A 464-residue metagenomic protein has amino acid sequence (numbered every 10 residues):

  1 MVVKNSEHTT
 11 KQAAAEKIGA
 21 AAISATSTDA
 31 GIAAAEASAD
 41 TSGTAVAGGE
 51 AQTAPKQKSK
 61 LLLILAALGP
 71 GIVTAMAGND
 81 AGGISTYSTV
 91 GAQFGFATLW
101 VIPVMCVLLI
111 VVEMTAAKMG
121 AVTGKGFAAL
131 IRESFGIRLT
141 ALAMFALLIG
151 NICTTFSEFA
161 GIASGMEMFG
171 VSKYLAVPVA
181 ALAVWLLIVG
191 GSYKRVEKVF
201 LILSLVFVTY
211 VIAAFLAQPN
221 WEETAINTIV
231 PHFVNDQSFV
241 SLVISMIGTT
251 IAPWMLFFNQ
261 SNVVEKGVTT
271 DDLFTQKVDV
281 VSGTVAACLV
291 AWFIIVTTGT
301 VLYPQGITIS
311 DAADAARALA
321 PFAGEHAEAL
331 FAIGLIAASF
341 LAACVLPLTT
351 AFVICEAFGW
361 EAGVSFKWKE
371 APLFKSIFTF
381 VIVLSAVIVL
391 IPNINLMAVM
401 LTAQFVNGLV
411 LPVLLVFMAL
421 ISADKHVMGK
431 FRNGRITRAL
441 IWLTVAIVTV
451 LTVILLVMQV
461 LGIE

Functional and structural regions predicted by a protein language model:
A47-A51, T86-G91, M114-L139, Q305-A320 (+3 more regions): Flexible loop linkers connecting adjacent transmembrane helices in multi-pass alpha-helical membrane transporters
L62, T89-M114, A128, R132 (+3 more regions): Extracellular loop-to-transmembrane helix junctions
T74, V101-F135, A143-C153: Juxtamembrane transmembrane-helix boundary signature
I110-V122, V263-V264, V285-D314: Extracellular/periplasmic helix-exit of transmembrane alpha-helices
K118, V122, T140-K173, V177-A181 (+5 more regions): Hydrophobic transmembrane alpha-helices that form the core helical bundles of multi-pass secondary transporters
I137-R138, Y174-V179, S282, A286 (+3 more regions): Loop-to-transmembrane helix boundary motifs in multi-pass membrane proteins
M144, M168-V189, V206-Y210, L373-V387 (+1 more regions): Transmembrane alpha-helical segments of multi-pass small-molecule transport proteins
L205-H232, V240-S261, F417-H426, L451-I463: Hydrophobic alpha-helical segments and their helix-loop junctions in multi-pass secondary transporters
